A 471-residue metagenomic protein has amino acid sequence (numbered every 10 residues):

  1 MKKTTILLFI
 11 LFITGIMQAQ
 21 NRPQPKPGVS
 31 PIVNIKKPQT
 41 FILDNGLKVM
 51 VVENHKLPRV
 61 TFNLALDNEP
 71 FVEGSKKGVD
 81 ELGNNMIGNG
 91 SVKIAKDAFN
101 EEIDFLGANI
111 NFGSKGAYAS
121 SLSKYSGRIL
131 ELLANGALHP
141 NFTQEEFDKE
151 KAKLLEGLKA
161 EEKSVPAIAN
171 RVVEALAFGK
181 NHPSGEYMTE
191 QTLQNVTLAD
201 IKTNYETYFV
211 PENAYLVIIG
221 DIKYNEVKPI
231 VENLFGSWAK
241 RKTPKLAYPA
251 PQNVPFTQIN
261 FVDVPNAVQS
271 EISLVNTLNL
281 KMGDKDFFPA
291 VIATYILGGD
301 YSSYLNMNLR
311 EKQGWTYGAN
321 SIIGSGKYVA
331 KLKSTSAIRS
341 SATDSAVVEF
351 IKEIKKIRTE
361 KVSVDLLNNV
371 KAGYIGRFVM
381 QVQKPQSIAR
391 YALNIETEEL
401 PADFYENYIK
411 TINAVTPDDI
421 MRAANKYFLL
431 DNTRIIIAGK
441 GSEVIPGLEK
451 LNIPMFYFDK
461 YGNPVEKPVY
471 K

Functional and structural regions predicted by a protein language model:
T4-I13: Sec-dependent N-terminal signal peptides
N21-G28, Y215-L280, I437-K471: An aromatic/glycine/proline-enriched structural segment found at the starts of mature extracellular/organellar domains
P23-F41, A175-A214, N225, K242 (+5 more regions): Histidine-acidic residue clusters that define the catalytic metal-binding segment of zinc metallopeptidase domains
K26, N100-N204, A250, L367-Q386 (+1 more regions): Acidic/histidine-enriched segments that form metal/cofactor-coordinating and catalytic pocket/exosite environments
G46, L64, E81-G83, I103 (+16 more regions): Buried hydrophobic packing residues in well-ordered domains
N63-S123, E186-Y187, G299-W315, Y328: M16/MPP (pitrilysin/insulinase) zinc-metallopeptidase core fold and M16-derived inactive scaffolds
G90-K93, S120-K151, K281, D300 (+4 more regions): M16/insulysin-pitrilysin zinc metalloprotease superfamily fold
K153-V172, A250-Q269, M307-T316, E360-N413: Short acidic/His-enriched helical or mixed secondary-structure segments at domain edges of catalytic enzymes and some
